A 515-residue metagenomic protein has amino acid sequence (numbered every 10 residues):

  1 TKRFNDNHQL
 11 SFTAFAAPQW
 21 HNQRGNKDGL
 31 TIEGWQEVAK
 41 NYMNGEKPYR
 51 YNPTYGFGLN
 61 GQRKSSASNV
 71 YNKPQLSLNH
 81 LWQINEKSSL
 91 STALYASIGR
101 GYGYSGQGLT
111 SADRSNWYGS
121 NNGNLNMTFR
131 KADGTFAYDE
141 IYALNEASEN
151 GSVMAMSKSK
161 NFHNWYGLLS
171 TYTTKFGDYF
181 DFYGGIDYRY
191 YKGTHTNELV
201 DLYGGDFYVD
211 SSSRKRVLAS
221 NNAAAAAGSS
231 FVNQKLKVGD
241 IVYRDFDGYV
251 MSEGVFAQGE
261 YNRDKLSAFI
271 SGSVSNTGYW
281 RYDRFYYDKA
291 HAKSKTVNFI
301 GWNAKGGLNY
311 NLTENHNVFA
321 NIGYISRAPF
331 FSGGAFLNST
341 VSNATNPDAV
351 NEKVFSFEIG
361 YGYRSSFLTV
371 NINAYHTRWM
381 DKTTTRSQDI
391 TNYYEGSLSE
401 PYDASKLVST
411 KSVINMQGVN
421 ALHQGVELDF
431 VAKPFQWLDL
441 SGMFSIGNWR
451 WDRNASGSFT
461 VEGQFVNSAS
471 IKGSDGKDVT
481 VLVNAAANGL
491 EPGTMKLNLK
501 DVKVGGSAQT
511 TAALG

Functional and structural regions predicted by a protein language model:
T1, Y71-L78, S89, Y104-T171 (+5 more regions): Surface-exposed extracellular loop regions of Gram-negative outer-membrane beta-barrel proteins
T1-K2, L76-W82, T92, L168-T174 (+8 more regions): Residues on the lipid-exposed face of transmembrane beta-strands in outer-membrane beta-barrel proteins
R3-N7, N85-K87, G177-Y179, R263-L266 (+6 more regions): Outer-membrane beta-barrel channels and translocator barrels
Q9-N79, Y104-S157, A223-Q234, S397-V408: Acidic/polar loop-and-plug regions of large Gram-negative outer-membrane beta-barrel proteins
A16-W20, A96-R100, Y188-T194, R263-K265 (+7 more regions): Transmembrane beta-strands of outer-membrane beta-barrel pores
D181-T313, N338-S339, S456-T460, K472-D475 (+1 more regions): Signature of Gram-negative outer-membrane beta-barrel scaffolds
G278-F285, T296, Y310-S356, T369 (+1 more regions): Surface-exposed extracellular loop regions of Gram-negative outer-membrane beta-barrel proteins, predominantly
H376-R378, S399-E400, K406-G515: Gram-negative outer-membrane beta-barrel transporters
